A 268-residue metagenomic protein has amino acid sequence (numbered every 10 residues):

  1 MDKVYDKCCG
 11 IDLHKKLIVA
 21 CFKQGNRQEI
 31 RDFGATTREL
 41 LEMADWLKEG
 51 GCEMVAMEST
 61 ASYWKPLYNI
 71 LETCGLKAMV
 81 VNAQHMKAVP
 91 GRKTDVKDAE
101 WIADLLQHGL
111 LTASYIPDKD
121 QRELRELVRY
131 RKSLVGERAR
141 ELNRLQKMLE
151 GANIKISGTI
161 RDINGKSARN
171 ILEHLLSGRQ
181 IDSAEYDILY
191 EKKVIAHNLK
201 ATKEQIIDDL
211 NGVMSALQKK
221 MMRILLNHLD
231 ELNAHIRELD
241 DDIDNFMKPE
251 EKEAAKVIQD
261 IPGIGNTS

Functional and structural regions predicted by a protein language model:
M1-S268: A detector of single, family-specific signature residues that are central to catalytic or substrate-handling motifs
